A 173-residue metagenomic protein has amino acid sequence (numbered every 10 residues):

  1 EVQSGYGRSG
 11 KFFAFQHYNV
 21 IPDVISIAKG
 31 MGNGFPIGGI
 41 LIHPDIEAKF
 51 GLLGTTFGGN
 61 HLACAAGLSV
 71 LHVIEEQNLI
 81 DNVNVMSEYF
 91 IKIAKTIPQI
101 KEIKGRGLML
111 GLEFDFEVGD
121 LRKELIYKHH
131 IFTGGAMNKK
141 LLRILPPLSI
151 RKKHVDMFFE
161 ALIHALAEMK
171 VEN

Functional and structural regions predicted by a protein language model:
E1-N173: Conserved N-terminal phosphate-binding loop of PLP-dependent enzymes in the Aspartate aminotransferase
